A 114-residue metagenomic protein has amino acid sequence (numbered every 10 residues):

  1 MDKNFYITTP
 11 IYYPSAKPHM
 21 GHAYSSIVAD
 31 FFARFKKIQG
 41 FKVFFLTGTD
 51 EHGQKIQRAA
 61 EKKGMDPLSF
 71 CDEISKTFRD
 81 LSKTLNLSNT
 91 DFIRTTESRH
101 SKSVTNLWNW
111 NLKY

Functional and structural regions predicted by a protein language model:
M1-Y114: N-terminal, positively charged nucleic-acid-binding surface of large information/translation enzymes
